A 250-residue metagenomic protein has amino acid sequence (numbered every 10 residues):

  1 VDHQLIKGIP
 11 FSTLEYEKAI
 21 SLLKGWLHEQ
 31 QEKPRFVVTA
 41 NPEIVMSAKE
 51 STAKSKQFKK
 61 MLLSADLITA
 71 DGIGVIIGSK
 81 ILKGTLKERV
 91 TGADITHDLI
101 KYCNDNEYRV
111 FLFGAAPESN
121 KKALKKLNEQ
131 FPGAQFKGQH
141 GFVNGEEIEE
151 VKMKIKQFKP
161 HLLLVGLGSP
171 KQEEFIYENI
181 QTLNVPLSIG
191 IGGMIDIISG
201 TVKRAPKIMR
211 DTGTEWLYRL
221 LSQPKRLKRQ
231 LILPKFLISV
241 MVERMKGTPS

Functional and structural regions predicted by a protein language model:
V1-E88: N-terminal nucleotide/polyanion-binding subdomain common to many enzyme families
N41-I44, L167-Q172, M194: Short glycine-rich anion-binding loops that position phosphate/pyrophosphate groups of nucleotides and phosphorylated
K56-S64, E173-G192: A short, gly/pro- and small-residue-rich
G74-S79, K83, C103, R204-S250: A transmembrane-helix-recognition feature enriched in membrane-embedded lipid enzymes and envelope glyco-/phospholipid
S79-K154, F158: Conserved beta-alpha
G141-E146, P186-S222: Short, flexible loop segments at boundaries between secondary-structure elements
I155, K159-S169, V185: Proline-aspartate-enriched helix->loop->beta-strand connector
